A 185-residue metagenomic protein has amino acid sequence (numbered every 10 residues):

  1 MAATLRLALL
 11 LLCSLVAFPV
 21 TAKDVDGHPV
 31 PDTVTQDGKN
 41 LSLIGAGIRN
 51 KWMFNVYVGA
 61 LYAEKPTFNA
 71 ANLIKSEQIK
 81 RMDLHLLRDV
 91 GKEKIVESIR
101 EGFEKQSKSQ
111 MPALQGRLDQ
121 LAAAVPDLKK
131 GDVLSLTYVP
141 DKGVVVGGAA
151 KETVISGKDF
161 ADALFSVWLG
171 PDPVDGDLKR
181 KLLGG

Functional and structural regions predicted by a protein language model:
M1-A8: Bacterial N-terminal signal peptides that target proteins for export
A22-I74, S109: N-terminal secretory signal peptides
G38, A149-A150: Glycine-centered positions within short beta-strands or beta-hairpins
T67-V139, V144: Mid-length scaffold segments of soluble, non-membrane domains
T153-L178: Flexible glycine-rich active-site/ligand-binding loops centered on an Asp-His dyad
D177-G185: Cysteine/selenocysteine-centered motifs that mediate thiol-based redox chemistry or coordinate metal-sulfur cofactors
